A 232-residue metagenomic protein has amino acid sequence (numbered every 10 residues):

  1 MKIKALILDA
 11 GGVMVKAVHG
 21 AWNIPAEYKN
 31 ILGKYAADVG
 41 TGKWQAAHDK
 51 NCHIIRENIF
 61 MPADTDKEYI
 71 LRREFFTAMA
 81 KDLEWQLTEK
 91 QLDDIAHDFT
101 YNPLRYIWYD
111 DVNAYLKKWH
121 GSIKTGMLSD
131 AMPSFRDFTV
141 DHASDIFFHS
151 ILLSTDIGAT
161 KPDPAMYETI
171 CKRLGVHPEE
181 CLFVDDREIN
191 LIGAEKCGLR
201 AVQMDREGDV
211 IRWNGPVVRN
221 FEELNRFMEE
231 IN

Functional and structural regions predicted by a protein language model:
M1-L8, K16, G42, Q86-T88 (+3 more regions): Asp-based, Mg2+/Mn2+-dependent phosphohydrolase catalytic module
K2-D110: N-terminal helical cap/lid subdomain that shapes the substrate entry/recognition surface in HAD-like hydrolases
G121-S122: Structured helix-beta-strand junction loops
